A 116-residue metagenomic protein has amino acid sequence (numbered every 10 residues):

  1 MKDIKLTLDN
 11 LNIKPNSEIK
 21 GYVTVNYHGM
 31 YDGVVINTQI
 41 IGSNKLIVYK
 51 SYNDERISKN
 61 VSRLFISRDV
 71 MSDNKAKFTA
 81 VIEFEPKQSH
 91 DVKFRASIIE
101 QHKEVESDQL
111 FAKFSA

Functional and structural regions predicted by a protein language model:
M1-A116: C-terminal beta-sandwich interaction modules and adjacent acidic, Ser/Thr/Pro/Gly-rich low-complexity tails used
